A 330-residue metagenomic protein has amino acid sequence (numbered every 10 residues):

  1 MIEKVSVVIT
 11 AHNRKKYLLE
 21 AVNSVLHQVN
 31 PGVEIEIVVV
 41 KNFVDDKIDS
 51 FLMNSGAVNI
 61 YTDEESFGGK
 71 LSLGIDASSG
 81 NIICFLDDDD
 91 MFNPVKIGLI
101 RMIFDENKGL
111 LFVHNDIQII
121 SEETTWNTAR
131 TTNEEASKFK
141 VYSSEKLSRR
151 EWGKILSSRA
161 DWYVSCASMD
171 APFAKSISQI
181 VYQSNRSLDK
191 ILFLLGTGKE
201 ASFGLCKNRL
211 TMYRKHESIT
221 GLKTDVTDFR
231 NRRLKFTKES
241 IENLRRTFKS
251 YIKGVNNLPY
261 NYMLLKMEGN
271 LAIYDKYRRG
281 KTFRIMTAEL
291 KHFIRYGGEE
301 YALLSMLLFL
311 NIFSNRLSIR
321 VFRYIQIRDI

Functional and structural regions predicted by a protein language model:
M1-I2, R149, G153, R186 (+3 more regions): C-terminal subregions of glycosyltransferases and related glycan-biosynthesis enzymes
M1-S24: N-proximal low-complexity "stem/linker" segments adjacent to membrane-targeting elements
N23-E34: Short, acidic, metal-binding catalytic loop of nucleotide-sugar glycosyltransferases
V39-S50, D87: A conserved acidic beta->alpha catalytic loop
T62-S78, D88: Glycine-rich, basic loop-to-helix element that forms the pyrophosphate-binding segment of sugar-nucleotide handling
E64-G69, G98-F173: Flexible acidic/His/Gly-enriched loops in nucleotide-sugar-dependent glycosyltransferase catalytic domains
I83: Short aromatic/hydrophobic "clamp" motif used to bind/position activated sugar donors
F139-V226: Conserved nucleotide-sugar donor-binding catalytic segment
